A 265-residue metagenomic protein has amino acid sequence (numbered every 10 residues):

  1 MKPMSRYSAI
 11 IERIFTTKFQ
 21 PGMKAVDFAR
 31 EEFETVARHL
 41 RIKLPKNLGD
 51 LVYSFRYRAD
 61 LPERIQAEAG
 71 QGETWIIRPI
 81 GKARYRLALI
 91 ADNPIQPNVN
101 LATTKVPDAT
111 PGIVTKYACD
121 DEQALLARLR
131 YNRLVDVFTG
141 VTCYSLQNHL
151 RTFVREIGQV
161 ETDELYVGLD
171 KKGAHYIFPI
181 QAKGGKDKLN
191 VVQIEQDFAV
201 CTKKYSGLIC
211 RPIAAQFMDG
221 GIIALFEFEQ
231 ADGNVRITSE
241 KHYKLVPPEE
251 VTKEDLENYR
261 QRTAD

Functional and structural regions predicted by a protein language model:
M1-E31, T35-I42: Positively charged, polyanion-binding regions of nucleic-acid-associated proteins
M1-I10, L51-N98: Charged low-complexity interaction tracts in eukaryotic proteins
N98-D136, T142-S145: N-terminal, charge-rich interaction modules
T104-T110, K172-Q181: Glycine-rich, often proline-containing surface loops adjacent to acidic residues and nearby aromatics that form
L129, D163-G168, H175-G185, D197: Conserved catalytic cores of phosphodiester-cleaving nucleases, focusing on short active-site segments
F138-K171: Active-site metal-binding core of divalent-cation-utilizing nuclease and nuclease-like domains
K183-K188, T202-A231: Nucleic-acid nuclease catalytic cores
A215-D265: Domain-level recognition of nuclease-like catalytic cores that cleave nucleotide substrates
